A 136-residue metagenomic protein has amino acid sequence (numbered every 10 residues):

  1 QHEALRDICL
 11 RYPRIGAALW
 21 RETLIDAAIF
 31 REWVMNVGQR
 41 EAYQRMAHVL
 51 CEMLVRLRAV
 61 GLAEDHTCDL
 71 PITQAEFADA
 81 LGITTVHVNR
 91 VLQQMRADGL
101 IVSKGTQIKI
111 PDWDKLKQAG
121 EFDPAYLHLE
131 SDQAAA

Functional and structural regions predicted by a protein language model:
L5-R6, L116: A generic structural signal for short hydrophobic patches within well-formed alpha-helices
I8-Y12, A119-F122: Residue-level signal for well-ordered alpha-helical positions
C9-G82: Polybasic "coupling" helices that flank or enter modular domains
V55-A136: Phosphate-/nucleic-acid-contacting segments
